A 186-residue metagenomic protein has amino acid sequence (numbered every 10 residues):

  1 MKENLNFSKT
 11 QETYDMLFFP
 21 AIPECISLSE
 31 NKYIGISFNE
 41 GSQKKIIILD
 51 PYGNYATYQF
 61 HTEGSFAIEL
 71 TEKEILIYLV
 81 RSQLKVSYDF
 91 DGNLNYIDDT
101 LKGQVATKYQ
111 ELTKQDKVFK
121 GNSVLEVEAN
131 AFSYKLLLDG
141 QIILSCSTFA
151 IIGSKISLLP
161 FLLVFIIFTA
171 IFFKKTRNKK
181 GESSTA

Functional and structural regions predicted by a protein language model:
M1-A186: Eukaryotic scaffold repeat domains enriched in small/polar residues
